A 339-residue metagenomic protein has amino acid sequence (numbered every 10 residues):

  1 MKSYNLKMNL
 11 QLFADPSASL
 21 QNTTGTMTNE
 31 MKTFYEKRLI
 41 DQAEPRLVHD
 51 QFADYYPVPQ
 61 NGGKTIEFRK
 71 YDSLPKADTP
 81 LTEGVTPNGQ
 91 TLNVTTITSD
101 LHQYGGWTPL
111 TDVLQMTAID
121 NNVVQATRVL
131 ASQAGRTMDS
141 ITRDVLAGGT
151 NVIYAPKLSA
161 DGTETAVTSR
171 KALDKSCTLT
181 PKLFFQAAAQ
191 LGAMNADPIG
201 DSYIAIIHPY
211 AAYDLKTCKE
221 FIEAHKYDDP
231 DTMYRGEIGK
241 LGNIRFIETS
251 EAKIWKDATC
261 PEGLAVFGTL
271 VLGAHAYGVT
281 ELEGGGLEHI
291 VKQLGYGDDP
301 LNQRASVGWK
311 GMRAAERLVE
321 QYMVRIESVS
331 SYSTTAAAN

Functional and structural regions predicted by a protein language model:
K2-S99, M323, A336-A337: N-terminal "assembly arms/tails" that initiate or stabilize quaternary assembly in self-assembling proteins
A14-H49, A166-Q186, K216-N339: Sequence/fold signature of self-assembling virion shell proteins
R38-D78, A147, C177-D228: Short, low-complexity, charged/polar segments at coil/turn and helix-coil boundaries
G63, Q103, G200-S202, L241 (+1 more regions): Extracytoplasmic
F68, R128, S132, A205 (+2 more regions): Hydrophobic alpha-helical segments involved in membrane association or supramolecular assembly
D72, D112, G311-A315: Beta-strand elements of well-folded, non-transmembrane domains
T91-A118: Short acidic, glycine/tyrosine-flanked loop/strand segments centered on an H-E-D-like triad
T117-A193, S333-A338: Alpha-helical scaffold segments that mediate packing/assembly in large oligomeric complexes
